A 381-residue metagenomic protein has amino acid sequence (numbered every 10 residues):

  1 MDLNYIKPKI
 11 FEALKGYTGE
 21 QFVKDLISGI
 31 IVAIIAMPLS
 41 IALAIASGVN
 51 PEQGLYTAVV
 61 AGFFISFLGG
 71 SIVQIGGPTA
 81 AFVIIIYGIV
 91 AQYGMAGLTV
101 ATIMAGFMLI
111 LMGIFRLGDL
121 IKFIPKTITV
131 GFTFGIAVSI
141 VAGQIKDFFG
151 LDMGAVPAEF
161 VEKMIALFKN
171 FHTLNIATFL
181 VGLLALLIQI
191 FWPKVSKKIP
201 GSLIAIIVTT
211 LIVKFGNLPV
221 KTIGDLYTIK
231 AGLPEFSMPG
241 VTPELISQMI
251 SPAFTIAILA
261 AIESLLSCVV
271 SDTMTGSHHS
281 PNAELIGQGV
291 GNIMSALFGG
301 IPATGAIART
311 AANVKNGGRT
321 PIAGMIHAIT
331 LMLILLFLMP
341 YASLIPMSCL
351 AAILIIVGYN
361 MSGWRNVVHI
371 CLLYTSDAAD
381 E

Functional and structural regions predicted by a protein language model:
D2-S376: Transmembrane helical cores of multi-pass ion-transport proteins
D377-E381: A short, hydrophobic C-terminal helix/tail in secreted or cell-surface proteins
